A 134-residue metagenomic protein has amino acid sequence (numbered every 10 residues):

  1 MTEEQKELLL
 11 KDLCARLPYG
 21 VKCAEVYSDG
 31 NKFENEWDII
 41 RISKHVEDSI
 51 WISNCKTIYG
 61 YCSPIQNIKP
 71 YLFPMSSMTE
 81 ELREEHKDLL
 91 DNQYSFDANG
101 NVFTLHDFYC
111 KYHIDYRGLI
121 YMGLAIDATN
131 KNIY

Functional and structural regions predicted by a protein language model:
M1-Y134: Structural boundary micro-motifs
